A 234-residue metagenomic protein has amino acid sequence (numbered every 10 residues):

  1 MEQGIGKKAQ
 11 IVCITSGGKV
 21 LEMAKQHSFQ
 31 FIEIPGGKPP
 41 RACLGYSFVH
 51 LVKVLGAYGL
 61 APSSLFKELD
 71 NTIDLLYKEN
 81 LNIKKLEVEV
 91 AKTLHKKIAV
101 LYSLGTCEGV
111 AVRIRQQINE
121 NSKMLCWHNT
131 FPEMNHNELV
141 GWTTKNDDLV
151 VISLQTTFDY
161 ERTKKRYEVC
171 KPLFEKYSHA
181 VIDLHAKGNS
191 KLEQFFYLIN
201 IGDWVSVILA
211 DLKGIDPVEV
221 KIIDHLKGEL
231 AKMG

Functional and structural regions predicted by a protein language model:
M1-L81, K92, T156-E161, K165-A180: Glycine-rich phosphate-binding loops that contact phosphosugars or nucleotide phosphates
V12-I14, Q30-I32, V100-Y102, W127 (+2 more regions): Hydrophobic/aromatic beta-strand patches that form the interior of the parallel beta-sheet core in alpha/beta enzyme
I14, M124-N135, A180-N189: A generic structural motif
K38-A42, M134-H136, K187-E193: A short acidic, often aromatic-flanked loop/helix-cap motif at beta-alpha or helix-coil junctions that lines enzyme
G56-V150, K232-G234: Active-site phosphate/pyrophosphate-binding segments
V140, K145-I222: C-terminal active-site/capping subdomain that shapes the small-molecule cofactor and substrate pocket of enzyme
D216-G234: Short, small/acidic-rich helices and loops at N termini and domain boundaries of DNA replication/processing enzymes
